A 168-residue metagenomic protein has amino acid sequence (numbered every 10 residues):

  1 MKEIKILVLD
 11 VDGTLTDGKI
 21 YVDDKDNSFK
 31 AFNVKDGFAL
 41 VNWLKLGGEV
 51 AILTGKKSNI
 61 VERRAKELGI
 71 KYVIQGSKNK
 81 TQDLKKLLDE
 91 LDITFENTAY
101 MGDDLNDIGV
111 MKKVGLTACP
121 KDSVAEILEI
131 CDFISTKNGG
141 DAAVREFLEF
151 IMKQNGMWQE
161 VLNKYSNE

Functional and structural regions predicted by a protein language model:
M1-N79: Alpha-helical substrate-recognition element adjacent to the catalytic core
D26-K30, Y72-V73, T81-E168: Mg2+-dependent phosphoryl-transfer enzymes with acidic/Ser/Thr/Gly-rich catalytic loops
